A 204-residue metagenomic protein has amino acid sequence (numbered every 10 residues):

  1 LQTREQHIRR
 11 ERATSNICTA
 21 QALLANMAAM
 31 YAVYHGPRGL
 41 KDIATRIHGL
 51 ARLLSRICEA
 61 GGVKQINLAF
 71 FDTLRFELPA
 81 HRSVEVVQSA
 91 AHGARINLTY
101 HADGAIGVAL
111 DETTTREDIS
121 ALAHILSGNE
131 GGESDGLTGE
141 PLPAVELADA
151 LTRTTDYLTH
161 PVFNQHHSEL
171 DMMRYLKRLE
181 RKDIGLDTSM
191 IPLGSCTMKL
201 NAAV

Functional and structural regions predicted by a protein language model:
L1-I57, G61, I66-L68: Active-site C-terminal subdomain of aminotransferase-like
L1-R9, T14-A25, S83-T99, P143-L147: Flexible glycine/proline-rich, aromatic-decorated loop/lid segments
M27, Y31-H35, R46, L50-G61 (+7 more regions): Generic, well-ordered alpha-helical scaffold segments in large soluble proteins
G61-A91, L110-T113: Conserved PLP-binding catalytic core of the aspartate aminotransferase-like
K64-A69, L98-A102, M190: Short beta-strand
A90-G93, T99-I125: Noncatalytic alpha-helical scaffolds and linker/capping helices
R116-P192, C196-V204: Flexible inter-domain linker/hinge segments
